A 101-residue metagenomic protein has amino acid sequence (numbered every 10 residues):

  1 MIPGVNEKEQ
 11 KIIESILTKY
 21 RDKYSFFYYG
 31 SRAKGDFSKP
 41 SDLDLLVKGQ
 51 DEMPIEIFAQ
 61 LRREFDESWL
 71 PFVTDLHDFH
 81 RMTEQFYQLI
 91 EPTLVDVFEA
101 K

Functional and structural regions predicted by a protein language model:
M1-S25, A33-K39, G49-K101: Catalytic core of pol beta-like nucleotidyltransferases
